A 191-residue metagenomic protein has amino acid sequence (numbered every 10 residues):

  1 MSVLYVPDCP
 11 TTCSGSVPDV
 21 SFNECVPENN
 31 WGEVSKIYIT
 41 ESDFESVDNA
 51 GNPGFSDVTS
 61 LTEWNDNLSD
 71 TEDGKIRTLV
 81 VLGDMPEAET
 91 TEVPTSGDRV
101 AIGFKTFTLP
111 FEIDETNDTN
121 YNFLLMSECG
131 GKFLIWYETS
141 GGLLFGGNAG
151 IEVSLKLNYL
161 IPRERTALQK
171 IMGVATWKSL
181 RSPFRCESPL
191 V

Functional and structural regions predicted by a protein language model:
M1-S14, L180-V191: Viral virion structural and adsorption modules
V3-T11, S16-T108, I151-T166: Solvent-exposed edge beta-strands and adjacent loop segments that serve as assembly or binding interfaces
T40-S42, V80-L82, E112-D114, E138 (+1 more regions): A structural detector for beta-sheet-dominated domains
G97-D118, T166-S182: Oligomerization/assembly interface segments of phage tail-like spikes and tubes
K105-L109, Y121-F123, G146-N148: Short helix-loop boundary/capping segments
D118-M126, F184-C186: Short, conserved charged micro-motifs
F123-G146: Short, acidic/charged, Gly/Pro-enriched secondary-structure junctions
G147-V191: Mixed-charge, glycine-accented linear interaction segment located at domain edges/termini
